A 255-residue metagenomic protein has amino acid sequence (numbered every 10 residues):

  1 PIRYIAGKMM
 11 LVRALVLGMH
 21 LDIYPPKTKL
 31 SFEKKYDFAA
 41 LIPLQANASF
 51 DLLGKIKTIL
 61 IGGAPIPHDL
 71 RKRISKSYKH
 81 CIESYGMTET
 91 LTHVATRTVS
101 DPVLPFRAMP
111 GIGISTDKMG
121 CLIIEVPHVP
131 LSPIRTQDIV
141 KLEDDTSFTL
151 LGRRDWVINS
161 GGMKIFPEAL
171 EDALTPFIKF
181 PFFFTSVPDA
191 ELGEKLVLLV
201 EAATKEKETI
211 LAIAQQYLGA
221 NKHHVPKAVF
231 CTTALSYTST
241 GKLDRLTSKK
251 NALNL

Functional and structural regions predicted by a protein language model:
P1-A48: AMP-binding/adenylate-forming
F38-A40, L60, L199: Structural motif
I42, G63, G86, D138 (+1 more regions): Active-site glycine-centered loops adjacent to acidic/histidine catalytic or metal-binding residues that shape
F50-D101: Gly/Ser/Thr-rich phosphate-binding loop
T98-V99, G152-D155, L253: Catalytic phosphate/metal-binding cores of nucleic-acid and nucleotide-processing enzymes, i.e., regions that mediate
G113-R135, I139-K141: AMP-binding/adenylate-forming core of the ANL superfamily
I134-H224: AMP-binding/adenylate-forming catalytic core of the ANL superfamily
V197-E201, I213-L255: Conserved C-terminal "lid"/linker of ANL adenylate-forming enzymes
